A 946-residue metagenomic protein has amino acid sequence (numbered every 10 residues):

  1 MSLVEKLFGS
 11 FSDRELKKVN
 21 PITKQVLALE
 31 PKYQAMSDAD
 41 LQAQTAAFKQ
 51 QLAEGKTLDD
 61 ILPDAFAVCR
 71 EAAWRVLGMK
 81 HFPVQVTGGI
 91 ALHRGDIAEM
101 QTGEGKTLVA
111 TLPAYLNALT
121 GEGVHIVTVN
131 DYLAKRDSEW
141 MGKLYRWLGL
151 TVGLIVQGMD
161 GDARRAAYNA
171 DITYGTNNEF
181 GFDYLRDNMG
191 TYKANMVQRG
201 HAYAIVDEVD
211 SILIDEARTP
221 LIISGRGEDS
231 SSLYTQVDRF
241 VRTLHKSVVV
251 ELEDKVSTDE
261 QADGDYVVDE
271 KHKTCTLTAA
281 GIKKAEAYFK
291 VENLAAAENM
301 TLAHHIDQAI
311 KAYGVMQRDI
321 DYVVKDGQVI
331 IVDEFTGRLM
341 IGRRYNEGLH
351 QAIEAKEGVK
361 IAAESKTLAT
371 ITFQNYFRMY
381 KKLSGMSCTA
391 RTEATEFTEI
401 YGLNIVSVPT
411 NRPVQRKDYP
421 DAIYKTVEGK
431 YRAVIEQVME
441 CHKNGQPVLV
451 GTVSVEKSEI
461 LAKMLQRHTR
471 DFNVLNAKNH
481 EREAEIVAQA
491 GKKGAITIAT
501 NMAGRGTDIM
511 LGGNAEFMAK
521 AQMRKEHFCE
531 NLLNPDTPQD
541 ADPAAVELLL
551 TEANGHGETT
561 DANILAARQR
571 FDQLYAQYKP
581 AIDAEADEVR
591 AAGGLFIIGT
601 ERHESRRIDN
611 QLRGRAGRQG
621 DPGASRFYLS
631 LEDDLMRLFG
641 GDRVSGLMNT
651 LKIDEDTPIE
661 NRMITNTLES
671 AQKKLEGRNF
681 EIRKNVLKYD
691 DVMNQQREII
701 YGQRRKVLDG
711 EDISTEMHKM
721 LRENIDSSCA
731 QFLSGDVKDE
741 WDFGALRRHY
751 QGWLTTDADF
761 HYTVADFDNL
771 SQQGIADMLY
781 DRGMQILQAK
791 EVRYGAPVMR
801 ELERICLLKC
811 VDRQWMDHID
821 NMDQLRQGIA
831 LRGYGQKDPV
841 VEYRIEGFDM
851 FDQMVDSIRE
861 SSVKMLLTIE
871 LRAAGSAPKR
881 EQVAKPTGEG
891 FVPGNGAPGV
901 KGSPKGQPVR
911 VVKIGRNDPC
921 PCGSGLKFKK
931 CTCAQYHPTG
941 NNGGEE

Functional and structural regions predicted by a protein language model:
M1-S630, D634-K652, G702, K719 (+1 more regions): Conserved P-loop NTPase motor core
Y322-I330, T336-R343, R590, F596-I598 (+7 more regions): Extended, charged helical/alpha-beta scaffold domains that provide interaction surfaces
K913-G915, S924: Residue-level signal for mature regions of secreted extracellular proteins and peptides
C920: Short cysteine-rich clusters marking metal-coordination/redox-active sites
G925-K930: Conserved tryptophan-centered aromatic signature that marks the ligand-binding surface of SH3 and related Trp-rich
